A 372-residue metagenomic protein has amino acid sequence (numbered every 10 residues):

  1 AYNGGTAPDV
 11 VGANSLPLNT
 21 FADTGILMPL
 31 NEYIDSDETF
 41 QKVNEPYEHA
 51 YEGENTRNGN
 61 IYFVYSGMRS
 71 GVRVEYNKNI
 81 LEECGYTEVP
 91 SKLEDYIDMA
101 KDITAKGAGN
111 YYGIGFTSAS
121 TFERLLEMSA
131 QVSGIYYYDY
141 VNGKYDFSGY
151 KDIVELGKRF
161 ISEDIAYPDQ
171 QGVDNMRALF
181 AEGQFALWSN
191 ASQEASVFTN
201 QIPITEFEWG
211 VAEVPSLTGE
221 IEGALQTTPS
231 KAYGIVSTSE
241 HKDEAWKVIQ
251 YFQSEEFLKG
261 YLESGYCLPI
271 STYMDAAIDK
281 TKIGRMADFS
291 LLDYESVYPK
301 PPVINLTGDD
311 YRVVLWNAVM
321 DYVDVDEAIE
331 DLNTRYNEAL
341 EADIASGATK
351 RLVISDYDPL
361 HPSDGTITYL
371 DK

Functional and structural regions predicted by a protein language model:
A1-P46, N79-C84, E88-S91, L179 (+2 more regions): Extracytoplasmic "Venus flytrap"/periplasmic binding protein-like
Y2, P8-D9, T39-I80, I221-L225 (+1 more regions): A structural signal for short loop-to-beta-strand junctions that line the ligand-binding cleft of periplasmic/secreted
N14-G71, G210-V214, K372: Hinge/lid segment of periplasmic solute-binding proteins
L27, D35, R177, Q193-N200 (+2 more regions): Mature extracytoplasmic/periplasmic domains
E45-H49, A212-V214, E263-V319, T349-K372: Long, aromatic- and glycine/proline-rich binding clefts that accommodate carbohydrate-like moieties
E52-M68, V72, I97-G143, F185 (+1 more regions): Extracytoplasmic/periplasmic solute-binding protein
G59-N60, E83-C84, S162-A166, Q201-Y266: Extracytoplasmic/periplasmic substrate-recognition and gating elements
M99-D102, Y140-Q170, V214-L217, T334: Glycine-centered hinge/linker elements that transmit conformational signals in sensory and ligand-binding systems
